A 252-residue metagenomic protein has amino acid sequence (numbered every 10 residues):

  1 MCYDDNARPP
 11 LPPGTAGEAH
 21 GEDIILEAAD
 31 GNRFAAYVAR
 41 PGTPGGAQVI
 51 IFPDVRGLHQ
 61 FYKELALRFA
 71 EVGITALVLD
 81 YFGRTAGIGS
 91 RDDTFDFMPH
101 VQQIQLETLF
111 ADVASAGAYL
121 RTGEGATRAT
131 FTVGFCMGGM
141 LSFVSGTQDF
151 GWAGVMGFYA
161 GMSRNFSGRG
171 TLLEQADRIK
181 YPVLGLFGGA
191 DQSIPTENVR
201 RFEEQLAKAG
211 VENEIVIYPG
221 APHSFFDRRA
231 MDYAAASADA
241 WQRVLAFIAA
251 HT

Functional and structural regions predicted by a protein language model:
M1-T252: N-terminal cap/leader regions of alpha/beta-hydrolase-fold enzymes, predominantly small-molecule hydrolases
